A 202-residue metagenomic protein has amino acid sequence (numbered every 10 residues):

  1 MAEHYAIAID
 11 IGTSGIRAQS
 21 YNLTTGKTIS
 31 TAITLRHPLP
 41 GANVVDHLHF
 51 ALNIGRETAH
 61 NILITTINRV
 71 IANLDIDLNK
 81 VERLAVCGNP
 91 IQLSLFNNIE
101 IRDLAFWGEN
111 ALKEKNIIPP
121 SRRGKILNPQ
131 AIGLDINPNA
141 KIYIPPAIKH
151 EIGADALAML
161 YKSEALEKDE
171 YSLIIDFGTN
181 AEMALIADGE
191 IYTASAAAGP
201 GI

Functional and structural regions predicted by a protein language model:
M1-A8, T13, T25, A59-L173 (+1 more regions): Nucleotide/phosphate-binding catalytic cleft detector across ATP-hydrolyzing and phosphate-transferring enzymes
G12-T13, A18, L23-N43, L104-N116 (+1 more regions): Glycine-rich phosphate-binding loop of actin/hexokinase-like ATP-binding domains
I33-T65: Phosphate-binding loop and its immediate beta->loop->alpha context in nucleotide/phosphate-handling enzymes
A51, Y143-A147, P200-I202: Short beta-alpha connecting loops at secondary-structure transitions that line or flank enzyme active sites
